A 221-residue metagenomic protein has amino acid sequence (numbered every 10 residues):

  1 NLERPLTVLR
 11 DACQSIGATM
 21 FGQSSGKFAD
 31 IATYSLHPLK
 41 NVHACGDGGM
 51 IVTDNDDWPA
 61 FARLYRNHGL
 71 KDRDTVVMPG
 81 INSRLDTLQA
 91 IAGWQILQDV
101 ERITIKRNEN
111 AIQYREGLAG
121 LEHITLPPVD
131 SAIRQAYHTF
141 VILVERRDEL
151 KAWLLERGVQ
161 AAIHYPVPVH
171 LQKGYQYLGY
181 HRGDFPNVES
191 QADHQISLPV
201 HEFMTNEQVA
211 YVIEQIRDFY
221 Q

Functional and structural regions predicted by a protein language model:
N1-G22: Catalytic PLP-binding core of fold-type I/II PLP enzymes
N1-L2, G22-S25, D47-G49, R66 (+1 more regions): Short, glycine/charged-enriched secondary-structure capping and boundary segments
R4-P5, F28, L121-H123: A short helix-to-beta-strand connector/capping loop
P5-T7, S24, I31, Q160: Proline-centered loop/turn at the N-terminus of a beta-strand
L9-D11, S35, H164, P199: A cross-family glycoside hydrolase active-site/sugar-binding cleft signature
T19, D54-Q221: PLP-dependent aminotransferase class I/II
S25-A29, A44-C45, D86, S190-A192: Short Pro/Gly-enriched coil loops immediately N-terminal to beta-strands
K27-L64: Active-site PLP attachment segment
